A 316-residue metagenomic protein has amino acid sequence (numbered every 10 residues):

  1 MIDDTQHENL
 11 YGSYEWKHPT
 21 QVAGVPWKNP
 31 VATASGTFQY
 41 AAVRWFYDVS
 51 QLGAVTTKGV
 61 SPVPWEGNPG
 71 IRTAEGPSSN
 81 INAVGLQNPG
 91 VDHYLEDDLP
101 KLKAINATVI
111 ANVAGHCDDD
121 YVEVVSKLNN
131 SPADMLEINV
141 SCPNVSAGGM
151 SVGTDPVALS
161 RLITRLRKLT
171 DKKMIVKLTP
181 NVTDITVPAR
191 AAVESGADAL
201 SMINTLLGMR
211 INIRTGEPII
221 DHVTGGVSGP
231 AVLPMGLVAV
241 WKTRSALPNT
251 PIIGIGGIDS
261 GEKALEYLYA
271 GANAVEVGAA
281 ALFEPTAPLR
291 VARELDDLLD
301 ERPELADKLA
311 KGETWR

Functional and structural regions predicted by a protein language model:
M1-S13, V227-P251, D259-R316: Alpha/beta catalytic cores of nucleotide-metabolism and tRNA/nucleoside-modifying enzymes
M1-V109, G115, V291: N-terminal capping/small domains of soluble enzymes
T33, V55, Y94, A111 (+6 more regions): Conserved, mostly hydrophobic/aromatic
A42-Y47, Y121-N130, V182-S195, R244-L247 (+1 more regions): Catalytic cores of alpha/beta
A54-N68, A133-C142, D198-L206: Non-cysteine beta-strand/loop elements that form the S-adenosyl-L-methionine
N80-I81, N88, P143-V157, P188-T250: Glycine/Thr-rich beta-alpha phosphate-binding loop at enzyme active sites
P89-N106, G153-V176, I220-I252, V291-D307: Alpha-helix-loop-beta-strand connector modules within alpha/beta enzyme cores
N112-H116, L178-D184, T250-E262: Glycine-rich beta-to-alpha transition loops that act as phosphate-gripper elements at the mouths of alpha/beta enzyme
